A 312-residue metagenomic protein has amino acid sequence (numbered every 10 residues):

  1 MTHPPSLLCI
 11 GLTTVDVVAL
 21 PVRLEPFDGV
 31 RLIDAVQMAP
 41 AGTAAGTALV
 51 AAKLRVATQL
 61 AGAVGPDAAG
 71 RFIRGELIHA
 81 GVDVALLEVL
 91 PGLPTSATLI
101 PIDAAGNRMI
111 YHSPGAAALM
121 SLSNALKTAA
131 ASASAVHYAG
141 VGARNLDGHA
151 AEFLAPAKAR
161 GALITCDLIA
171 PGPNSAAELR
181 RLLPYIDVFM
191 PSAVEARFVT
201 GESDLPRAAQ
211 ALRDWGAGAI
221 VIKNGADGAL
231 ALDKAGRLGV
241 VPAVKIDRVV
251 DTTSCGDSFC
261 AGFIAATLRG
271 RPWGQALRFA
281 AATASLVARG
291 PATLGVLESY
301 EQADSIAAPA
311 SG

Functional and structural regions predicted by a protein language model:
M1-A63, A68-G75, H79, V249: Glycine-rich phosphate/adenosyl-contacting loop at the front of the ribokinase-like
M1-G11, L32, P156, P173 (+1 more regions): Conserved phosphate-binding/catalytic region of the ribokinase-like
L49, A97-P101, M109, G228-L232: Short beta-strand scaffold segments in enzyme catalytic cores
T58, V84, I164-T165: Hydrophobic beta-strand scaffold residues
E76-L93: A glycine-rich helix N-cap at a beta->alpha junction
V89, I100-R144: Conserved phosphate-binding/catalytic loop of the ribokinase/pfkB sugar-kinase fold
A125, A196-R197, A229, A303: A generic structural signal for short hydrophobic patches within well-formed alpha-helices
A135-Q210, D227-G228: Conserved beta-alpha-beta core of the PfkB/ribokinase-like small-molecule kinase fold
